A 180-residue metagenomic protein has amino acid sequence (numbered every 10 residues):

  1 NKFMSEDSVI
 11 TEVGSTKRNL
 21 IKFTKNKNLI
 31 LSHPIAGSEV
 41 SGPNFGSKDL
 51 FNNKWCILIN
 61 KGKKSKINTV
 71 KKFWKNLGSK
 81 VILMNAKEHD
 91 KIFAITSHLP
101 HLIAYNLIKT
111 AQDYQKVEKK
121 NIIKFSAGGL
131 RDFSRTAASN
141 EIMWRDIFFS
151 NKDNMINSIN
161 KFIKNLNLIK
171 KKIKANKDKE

Functional and structural regions predicted by a protein language model:
N1-N44: Rossmann-like NAD(P)(H) cofactor-binding subdomain of soluble oxidoreductases
S15-K17, I35-A36, G62, E88 (+3 more regions): Glycine-rich beta-alpha junction loops
N19, S65, N157: Residues that form or flank phosphate/diphosphate-binding pockets in enzymes that use nucleotide phosphates
N44-L50, M143-D146: Short, flexible, solvent-exposed loop/turn segments with mixed acidic/basic and small polar residues
K48-R135: Internal alpha-helical scaffold of NAD(P)-dependent oxidoreductase catalytic cores
K119-E180: Interdomain hinge/lid region at the active-site interface of Rossmann-like NAD(P)-dependent oxidoreductases
